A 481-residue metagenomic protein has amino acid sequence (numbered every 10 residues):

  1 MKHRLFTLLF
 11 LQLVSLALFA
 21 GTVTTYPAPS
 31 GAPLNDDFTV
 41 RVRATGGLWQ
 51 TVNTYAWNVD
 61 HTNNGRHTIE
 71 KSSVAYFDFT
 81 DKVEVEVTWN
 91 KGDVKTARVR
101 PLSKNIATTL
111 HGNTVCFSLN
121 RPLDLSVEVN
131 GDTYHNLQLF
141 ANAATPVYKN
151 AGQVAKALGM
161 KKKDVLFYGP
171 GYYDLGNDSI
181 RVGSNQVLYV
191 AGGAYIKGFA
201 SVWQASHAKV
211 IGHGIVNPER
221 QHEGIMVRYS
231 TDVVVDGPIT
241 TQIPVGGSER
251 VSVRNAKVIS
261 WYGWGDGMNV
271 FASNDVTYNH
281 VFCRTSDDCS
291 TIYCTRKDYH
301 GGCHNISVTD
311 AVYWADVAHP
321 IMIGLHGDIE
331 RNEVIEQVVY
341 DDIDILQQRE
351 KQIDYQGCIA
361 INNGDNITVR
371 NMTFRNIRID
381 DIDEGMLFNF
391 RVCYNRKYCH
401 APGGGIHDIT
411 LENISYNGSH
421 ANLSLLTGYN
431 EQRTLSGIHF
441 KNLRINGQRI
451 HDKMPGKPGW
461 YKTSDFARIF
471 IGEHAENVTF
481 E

Functional and structural regions predicted by a protein language model:
M1-L9: Bacterial N-terminal signal peptides that target proteins for export
K2, A20-S184, Y195-K209, I215-R220 (+2 more regions): Extracellular "leader-to-stem" segments immediately downstream of a signal peptide or signal-anchor in secreted/lumenal
L8-A17: Bacterial N-terminal signal peptides
W89, L119, V281-F282, V312 (+1 more regions): Non-cytosolic beta-sheet module surface loops
F117-L119, Y173-V187, Y195-I211, N217-V234 (+6 more regions): Extracellular beta-strand-rich solenoid/capping regions of secreted or surface-exposed proteins that bind or remodel
N185-V187, G192, S206-N217, T231-T241 (+7 more regions): Right-handed parallel beta-helix
E219-M226, T240-Q242, Y262-N269, T285-Y299 (+5 more regions): Extracellular beta-strand/beta-solenoid scaffold signature
R349-E481: Extracellular beta-rich repeat passengers
